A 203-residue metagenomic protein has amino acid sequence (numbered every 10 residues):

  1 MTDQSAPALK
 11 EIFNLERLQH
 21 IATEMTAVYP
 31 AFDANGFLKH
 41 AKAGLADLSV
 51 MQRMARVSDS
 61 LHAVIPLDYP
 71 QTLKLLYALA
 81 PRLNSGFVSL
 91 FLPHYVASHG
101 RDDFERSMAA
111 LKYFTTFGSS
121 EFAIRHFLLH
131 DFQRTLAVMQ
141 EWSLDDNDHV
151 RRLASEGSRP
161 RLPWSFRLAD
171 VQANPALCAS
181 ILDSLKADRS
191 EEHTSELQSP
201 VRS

Functional and structural regions predicted by a protein language model:
M1-S195: Surface-facing alpha-helical segments and adjacent helix-coil boundary elements at the starts of domains
E196-S203: Positively charged, low-complexity/disordered segments
